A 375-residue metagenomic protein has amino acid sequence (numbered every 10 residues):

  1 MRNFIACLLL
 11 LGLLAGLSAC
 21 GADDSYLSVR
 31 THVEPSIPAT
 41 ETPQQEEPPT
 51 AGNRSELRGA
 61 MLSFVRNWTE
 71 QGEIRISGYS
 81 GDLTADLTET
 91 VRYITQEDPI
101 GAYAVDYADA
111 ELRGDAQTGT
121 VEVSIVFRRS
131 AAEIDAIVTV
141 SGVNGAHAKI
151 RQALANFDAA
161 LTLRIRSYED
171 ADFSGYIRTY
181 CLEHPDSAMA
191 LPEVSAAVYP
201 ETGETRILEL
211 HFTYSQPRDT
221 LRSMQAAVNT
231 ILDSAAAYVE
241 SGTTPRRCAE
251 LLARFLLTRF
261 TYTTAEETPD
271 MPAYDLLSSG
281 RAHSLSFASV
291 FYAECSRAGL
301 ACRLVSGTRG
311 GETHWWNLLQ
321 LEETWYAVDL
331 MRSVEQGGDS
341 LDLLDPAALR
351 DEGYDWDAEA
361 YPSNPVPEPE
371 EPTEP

Functional and structural regions predicted by a protein language model:
M1-A6: Positively charged n-region of N-terminal signal peptides that target proteins for export
C7-L13: Sec-dependent N-terminal signal peptides
G16-A19: C-terminal motif of bacterial Sec signal peptides marking the signal peptidase cleavage site
G21-G242, D355-P375: N-terminal accessory/pre-domain segments preceding catalytic cores
Q216-L276: Secondary-structure boundary elements
C248-L252, G280-C295: Active-site nucleophilic cysteine motif
T263-D270, R281, C302-E312: Catalytic cysteine-centered active-site loop
S286-D351: Hydrophobic/aromatic-rich core segments of domains that either
